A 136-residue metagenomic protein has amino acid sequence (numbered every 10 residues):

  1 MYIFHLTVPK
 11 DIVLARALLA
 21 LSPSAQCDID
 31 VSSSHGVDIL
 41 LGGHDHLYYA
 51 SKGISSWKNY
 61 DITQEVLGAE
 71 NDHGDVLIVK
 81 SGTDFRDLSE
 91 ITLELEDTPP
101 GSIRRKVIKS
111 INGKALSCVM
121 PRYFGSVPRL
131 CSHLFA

Functional and structural regions predicted by a protein language model:
M1-I12: Short acidic, glycine-rich surface-loop motifs adjacent to enzyme active sites
L14-A136: Active-site-adjacent helix-turn-beta-strand microarchitecture at beta-sheet edges that either contains or buttresses
